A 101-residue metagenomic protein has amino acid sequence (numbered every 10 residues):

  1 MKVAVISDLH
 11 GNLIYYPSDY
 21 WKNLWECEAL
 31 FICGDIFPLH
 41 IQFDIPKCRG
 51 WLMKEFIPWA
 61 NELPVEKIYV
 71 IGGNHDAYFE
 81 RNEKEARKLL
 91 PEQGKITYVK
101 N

Functional and structural regions predicted by a protein language model:
M1-A4: Extreme N-terminal starter segment of soluble prokaryotic enzymes
I6, G11-N101: Core catalytic region of metal-dependent phosphoesterases/phosphodiesterases, especially metallo-beta-lactamase-like
